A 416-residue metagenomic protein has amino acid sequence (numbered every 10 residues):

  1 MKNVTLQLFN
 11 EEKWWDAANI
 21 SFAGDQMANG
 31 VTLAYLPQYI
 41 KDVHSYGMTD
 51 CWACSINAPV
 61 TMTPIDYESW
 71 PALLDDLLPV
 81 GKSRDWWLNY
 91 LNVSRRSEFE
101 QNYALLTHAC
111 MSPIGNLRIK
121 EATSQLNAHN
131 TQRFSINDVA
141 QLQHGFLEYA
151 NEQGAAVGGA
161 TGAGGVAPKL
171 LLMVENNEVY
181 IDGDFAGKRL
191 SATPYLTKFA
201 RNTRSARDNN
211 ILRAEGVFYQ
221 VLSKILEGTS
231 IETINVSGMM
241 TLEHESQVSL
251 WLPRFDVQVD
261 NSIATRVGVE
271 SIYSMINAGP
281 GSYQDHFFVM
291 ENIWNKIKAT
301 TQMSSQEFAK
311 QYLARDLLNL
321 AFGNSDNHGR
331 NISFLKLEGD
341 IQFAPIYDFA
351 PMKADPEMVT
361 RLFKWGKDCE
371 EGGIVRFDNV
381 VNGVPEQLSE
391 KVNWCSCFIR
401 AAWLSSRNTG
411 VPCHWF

Functional and structural regions predicted by a protein language model:
M1-F416: Phosphate/dinucleotide-binding and metal-coordinating scaffold of catalytic cores in nucleotide-dependent enzymes
